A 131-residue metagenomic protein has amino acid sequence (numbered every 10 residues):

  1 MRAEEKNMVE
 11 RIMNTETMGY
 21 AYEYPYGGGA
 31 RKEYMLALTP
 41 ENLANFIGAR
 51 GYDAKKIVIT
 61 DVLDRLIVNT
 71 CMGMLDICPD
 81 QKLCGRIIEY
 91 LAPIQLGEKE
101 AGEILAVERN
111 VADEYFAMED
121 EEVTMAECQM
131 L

Functional and structural regions predicted by a protein language model:
N14, M18-Y24: A short beta-strand micro-motif
Y22-Y34, L38-A106, N110-V111, F116-V123: Acidic, low-complexity, intrinsically disordered interaction modules
M125-L131: Non-Sec secretion/translocation targeting segments of pathogen effectors
